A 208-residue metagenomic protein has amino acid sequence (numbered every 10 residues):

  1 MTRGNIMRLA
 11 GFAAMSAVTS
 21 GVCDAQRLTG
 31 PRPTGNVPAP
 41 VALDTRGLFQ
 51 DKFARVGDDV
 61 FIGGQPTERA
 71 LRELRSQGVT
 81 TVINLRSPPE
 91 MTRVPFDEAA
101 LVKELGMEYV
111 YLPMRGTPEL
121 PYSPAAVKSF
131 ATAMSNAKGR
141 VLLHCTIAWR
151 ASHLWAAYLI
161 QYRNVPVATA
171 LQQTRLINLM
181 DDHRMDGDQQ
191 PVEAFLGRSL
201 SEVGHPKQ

Functional and structural regions predicted by a protein language model:
M1, T19-S20: Helix-centric, low-specificity signal for extended rod-like, repetitive segments
M1-R8: N-terminal export leaders
R8-M15, G21-V141, A156-Q208: Cys-dependent protein tyrosine phosphatase-like superfamily
L142-L154: A phosphate-binding catalytic loop at a beta-strand-loop-alpha-helix junction that coordinates phosphoryl groups
